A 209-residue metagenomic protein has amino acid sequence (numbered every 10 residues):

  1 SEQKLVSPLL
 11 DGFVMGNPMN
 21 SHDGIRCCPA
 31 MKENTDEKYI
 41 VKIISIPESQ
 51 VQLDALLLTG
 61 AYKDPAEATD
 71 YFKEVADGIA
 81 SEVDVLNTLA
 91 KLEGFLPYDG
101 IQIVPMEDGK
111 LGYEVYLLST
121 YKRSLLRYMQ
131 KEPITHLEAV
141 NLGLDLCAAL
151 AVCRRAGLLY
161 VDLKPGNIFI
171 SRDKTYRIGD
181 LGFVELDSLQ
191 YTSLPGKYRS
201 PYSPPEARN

Functional and structural regions predicted by a protein language model:
E33-A80: ATP-binding glycine-rich loop module of kinase domains
D84-E93: Structural motif at the C-terminus of the N-lobe alphaC helix and the adjacent alphaC-beta4 loop of the Hanks-type
P97-G112: Short beta-strand micro-motifs within the conserved protein kinase catalytic domain, predominantly in the N-lobe
G109-S124: Conserved short submotifs of the Hanks-type protein kinase catalytic core that shape the nucleotide-binding pocket
L125-I134: AlphaC helix of the protein kinase catalytic domain
L142-G143: Activation segment signature within eukaryotic-like protein kinase domains
R154-S171: Catalytic-loop of the protein kinase fold
S193-A207: Conserved activation segment of eukaryotic-like protein kinases, specifically the C-terminal portion of the activation
